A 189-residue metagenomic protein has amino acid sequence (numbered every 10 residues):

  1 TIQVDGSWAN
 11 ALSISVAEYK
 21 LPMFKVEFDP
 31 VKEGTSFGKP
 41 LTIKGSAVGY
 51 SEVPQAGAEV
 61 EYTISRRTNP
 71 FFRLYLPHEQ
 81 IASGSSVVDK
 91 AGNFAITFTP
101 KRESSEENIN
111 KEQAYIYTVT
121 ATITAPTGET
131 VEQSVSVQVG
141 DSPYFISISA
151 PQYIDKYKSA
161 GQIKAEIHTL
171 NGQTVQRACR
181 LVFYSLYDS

Functional and structural regions predicted by a protein language model:
T1-S189: N-terminal, cleavable Sec-dependent signal peptides of secreted/periplasmic/extracellular proteins
